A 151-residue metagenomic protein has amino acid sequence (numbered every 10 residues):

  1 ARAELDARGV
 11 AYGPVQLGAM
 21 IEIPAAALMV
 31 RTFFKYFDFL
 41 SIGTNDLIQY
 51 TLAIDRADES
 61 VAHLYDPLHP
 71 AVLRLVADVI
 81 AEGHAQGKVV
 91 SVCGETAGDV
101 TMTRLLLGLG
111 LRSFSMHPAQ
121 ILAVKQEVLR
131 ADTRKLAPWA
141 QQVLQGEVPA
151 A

Functional and structural regions predicted by a protein language model:
A1-A151: Conserved alpha/beta-domain cores
